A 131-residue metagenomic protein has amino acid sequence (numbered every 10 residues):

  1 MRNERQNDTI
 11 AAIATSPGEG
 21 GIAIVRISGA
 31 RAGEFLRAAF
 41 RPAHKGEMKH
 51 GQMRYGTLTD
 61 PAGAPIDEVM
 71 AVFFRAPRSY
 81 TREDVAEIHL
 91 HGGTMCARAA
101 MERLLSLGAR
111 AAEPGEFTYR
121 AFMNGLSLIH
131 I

Functional and structural regions predicted by a protein language model:
M1-I129: A glycine-rich (often HGG/GG-containing) alpha/beta subdomain
